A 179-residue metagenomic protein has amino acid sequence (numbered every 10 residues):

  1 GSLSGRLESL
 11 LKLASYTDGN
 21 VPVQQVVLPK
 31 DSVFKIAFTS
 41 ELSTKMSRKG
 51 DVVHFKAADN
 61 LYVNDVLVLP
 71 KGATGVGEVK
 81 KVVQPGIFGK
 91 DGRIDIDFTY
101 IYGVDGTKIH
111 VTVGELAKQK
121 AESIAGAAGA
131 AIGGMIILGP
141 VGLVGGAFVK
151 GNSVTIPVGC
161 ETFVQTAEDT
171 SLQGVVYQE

Functional and structural regions predicted by a protein language model:
G1-S2, R6-L7: N-terminal propeptides/low-complexity segments immediately following signal peptides in secreted or periplasmic proteins
L7, L11-Y16, N20-E179: Contiguous beta-sheet cores, especially beta-hairpins with glycine/small-residue-rich turns and Gly-(small hydrophobic)
